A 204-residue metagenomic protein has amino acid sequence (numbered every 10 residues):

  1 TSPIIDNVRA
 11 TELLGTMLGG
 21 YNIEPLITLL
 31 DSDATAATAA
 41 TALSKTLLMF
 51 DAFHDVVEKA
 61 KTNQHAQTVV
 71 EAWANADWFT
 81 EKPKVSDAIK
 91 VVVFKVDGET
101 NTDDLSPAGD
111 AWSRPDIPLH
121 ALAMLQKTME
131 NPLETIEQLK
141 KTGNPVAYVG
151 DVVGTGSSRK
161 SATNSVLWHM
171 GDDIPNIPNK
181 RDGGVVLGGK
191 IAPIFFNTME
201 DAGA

Functional and structural regions predicted by a protein language model:
T1, M17-D31, L48-K59: Amphipathic alpha-helical scaffolding segments comprising HEAT/armadillo-like alpha-solenoid repeats
S2-P3, D31-T35, T62-A66: Short inter-helical turns and helix N-cap capping residues of alpha-solenoid HEAT/ARM repeat scaffolds
I5-G19, T28, A37-L48, T68-W78: Structural detector for internal amphipathic alpha-helices that build alpha-solenoid repeat scaffolds
Y21, A34, P193-I194: Short alpha-helical
P25, T38, I194-F195: Phosphate- and divalent-cation-binding pockets in alpha/beta enzyme and binding domains that engage nucleotide-derived
A52, A60, H65, E71-A72: Flexible, low-complexity inter-domain linkers and amphipathic docking helices that mediate domain-domain
T68-G143: Conserved, function-defining core regions and hallmark residues within catalytic/recognition domains
W112-A204: Feature captures the catalytic cores and cofactor-binding loops of soluble hydro-lyases/lyases that act on carboxylate
